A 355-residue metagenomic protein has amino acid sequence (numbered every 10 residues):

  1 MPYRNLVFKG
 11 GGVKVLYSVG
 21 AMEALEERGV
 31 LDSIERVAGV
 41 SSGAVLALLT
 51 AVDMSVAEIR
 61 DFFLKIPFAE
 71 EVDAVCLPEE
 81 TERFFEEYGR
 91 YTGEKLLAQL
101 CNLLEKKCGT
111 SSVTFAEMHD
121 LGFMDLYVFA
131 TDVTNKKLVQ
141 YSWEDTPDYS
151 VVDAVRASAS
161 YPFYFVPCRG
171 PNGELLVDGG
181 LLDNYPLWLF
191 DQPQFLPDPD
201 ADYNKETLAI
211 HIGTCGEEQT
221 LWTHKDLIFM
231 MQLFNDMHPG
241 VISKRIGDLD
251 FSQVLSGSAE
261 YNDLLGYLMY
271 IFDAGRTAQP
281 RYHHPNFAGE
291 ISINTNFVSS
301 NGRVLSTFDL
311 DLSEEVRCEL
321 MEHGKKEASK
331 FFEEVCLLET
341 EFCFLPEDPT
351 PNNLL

Functional and structural regions predicted by a protein language model:
M1-V40, L48-L355: Patatin-like phospholipase
